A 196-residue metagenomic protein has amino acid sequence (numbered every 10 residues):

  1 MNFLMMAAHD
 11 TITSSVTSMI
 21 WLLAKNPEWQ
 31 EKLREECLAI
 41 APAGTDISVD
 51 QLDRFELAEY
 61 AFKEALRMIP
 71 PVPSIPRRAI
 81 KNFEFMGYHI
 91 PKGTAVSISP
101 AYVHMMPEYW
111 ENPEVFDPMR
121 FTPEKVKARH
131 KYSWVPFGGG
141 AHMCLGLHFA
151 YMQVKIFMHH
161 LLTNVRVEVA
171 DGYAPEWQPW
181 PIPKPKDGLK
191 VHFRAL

Functional and structural regions predicted by a protein language model:
M1-V16, S48, F55, E59 (+2 more regions): Conserved cytochrome P450 catalytic core segment spanning the I/J/K helices
T11-E36, L147-N164: Cytochrome P450 catalytic-core helices
E31, I98-K125: Conserved cytochrome P450 K-helix/beta-meander segment immediately N-terminal to the heme-binding cysteine loop
L38-I40, G44, K81, Y132-S133 (+1 more regions): Cytochrome P450 proximal C-terminal region
T45-M86, P107: Conserved cytochrome P450 K-helix E-x-x-R motif and the immediately C-terminal K′/meander segment
